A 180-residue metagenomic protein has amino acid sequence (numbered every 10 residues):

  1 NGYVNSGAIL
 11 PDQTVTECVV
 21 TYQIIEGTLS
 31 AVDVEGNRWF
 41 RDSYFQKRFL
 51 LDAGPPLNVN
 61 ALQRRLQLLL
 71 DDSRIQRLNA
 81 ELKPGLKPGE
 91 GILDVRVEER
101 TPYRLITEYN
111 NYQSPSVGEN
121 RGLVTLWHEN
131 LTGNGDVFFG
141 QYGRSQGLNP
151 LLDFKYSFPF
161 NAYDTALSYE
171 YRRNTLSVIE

Functional and structural regions predicted by a protein language model:
N1-Q113, T125, Q141-D153: Periplasmic polypeptide-binding modules associated with outer-membrane biogenesis and secretion
Y3, I75, P102, G133-G135 (+1 more regions): Strand-connecting loop/turn motifs
L105-T107, D136-G140, T165-Y169: Transmembrane beta-strands of outer-membrane beta-barrel proteins
V117-N120: Short glycine/proline-enriched turns and hinge-like loops at secondary-structure junctions
G122-L131, P150-Y171: Feature captures outer-membrane beta-barrel proteins of Gram-negative bacteria and organelles
Y171-E180: Outer-membrane beta-barrel translocator/channel fold
